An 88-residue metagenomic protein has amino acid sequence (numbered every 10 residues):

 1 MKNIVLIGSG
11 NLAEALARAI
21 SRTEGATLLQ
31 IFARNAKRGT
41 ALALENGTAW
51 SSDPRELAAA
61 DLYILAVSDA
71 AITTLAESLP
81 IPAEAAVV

Functional and structural regions predicted by a protein language model:
M1-S51: NAD(P)+-binding Rossmann beta1-loop-alpha1 motif at the extreme N-terminus of oxidoreductases
N46-V88: Rossmann-like NAD(P)(H) cofactor-binding subdomain of soluble oxidoreductases
